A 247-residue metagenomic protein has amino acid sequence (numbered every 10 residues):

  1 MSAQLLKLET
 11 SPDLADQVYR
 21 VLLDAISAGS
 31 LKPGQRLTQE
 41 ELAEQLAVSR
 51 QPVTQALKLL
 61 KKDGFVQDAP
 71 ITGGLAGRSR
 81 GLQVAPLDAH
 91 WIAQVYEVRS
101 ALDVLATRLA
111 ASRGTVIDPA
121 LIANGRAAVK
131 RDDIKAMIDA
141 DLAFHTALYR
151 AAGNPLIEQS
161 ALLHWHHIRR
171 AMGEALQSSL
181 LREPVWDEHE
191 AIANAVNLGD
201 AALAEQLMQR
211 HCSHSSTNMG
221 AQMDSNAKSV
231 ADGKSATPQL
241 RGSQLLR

Functional and structural regions predicted by a protein language model:
M1-S112, D224-R247: Short linear motifs at protein or domain termini
S2, R78-S79, A85-A152, L180 (+1 more regions): All-alpha effector-binding/dimerization core of bacterial HTH-type transcriptional repressors
L22, G64, A106, A110 (+5 more regions): Hydrophobic recognition helices of helix-based DNA-binding modules
T38, A140-D141, H164, M208-H211: Short, conserved alpha-helical segments within structured domains
D88-A89, A171-A175: Short alpha-helical transmembrane interface motifs in multi-pass membrane proteins
A101, L163-R169, C212: Hydrophobic alpha-helical segments that form the core of small-molecule binding pockets and/or dimer interfaces
L121-A127, G173-R247: C-terminal all-alpha effector/ligand-binding and dimerization domain of prokaryotic HTH-type transcriptional repressors
R150, I157-L163: Short, charge-rich, low-complexity alpha-helical interaction segments
